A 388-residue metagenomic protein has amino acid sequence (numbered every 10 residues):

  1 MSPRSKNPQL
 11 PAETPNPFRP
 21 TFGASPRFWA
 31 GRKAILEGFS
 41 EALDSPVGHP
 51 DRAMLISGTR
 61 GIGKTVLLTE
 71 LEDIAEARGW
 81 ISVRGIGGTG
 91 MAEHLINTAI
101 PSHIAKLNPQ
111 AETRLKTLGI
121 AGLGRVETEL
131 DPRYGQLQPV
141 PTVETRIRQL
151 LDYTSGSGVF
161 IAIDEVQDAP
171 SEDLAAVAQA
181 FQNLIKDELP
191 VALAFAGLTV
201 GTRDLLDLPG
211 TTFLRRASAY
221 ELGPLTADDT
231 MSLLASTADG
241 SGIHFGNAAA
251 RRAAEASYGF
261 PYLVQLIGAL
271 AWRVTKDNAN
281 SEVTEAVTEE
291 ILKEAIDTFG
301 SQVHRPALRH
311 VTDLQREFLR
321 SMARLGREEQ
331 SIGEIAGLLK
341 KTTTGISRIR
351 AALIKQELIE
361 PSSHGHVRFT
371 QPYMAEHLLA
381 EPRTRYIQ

Functional and structural regions predicted by a protein language model:
M1-R52, T98-P101, K116, K186 (+2 more regions): A short, basic N-terminal segment
P50-E70: Walker A/P-loop nucleotide-binding motif
S57-R60, I81-M91: A short hydrophobic beta-strand->loop->alpha-helix junction that borders the nucleotide-binding pocket of P-loop NTPases
E76-A77, S82, A92-V126, D131: Conserved NTP-binding/hydrolysis module of P-loop NTPases
R133-V200, D207-P209: Conserved Walker B catalytic segment
L150-D152, F160, G201-E255, K276-A279: Helix-loop-helix "sensor" segment of P-loop NTPases
E172, G333, L339-Q356, H364: Short amphipathic alpha-helical interaction segments
Q265-T343: Winged-helix-like regulatory helical subdomains adjacent to P-loop NTPase cores
